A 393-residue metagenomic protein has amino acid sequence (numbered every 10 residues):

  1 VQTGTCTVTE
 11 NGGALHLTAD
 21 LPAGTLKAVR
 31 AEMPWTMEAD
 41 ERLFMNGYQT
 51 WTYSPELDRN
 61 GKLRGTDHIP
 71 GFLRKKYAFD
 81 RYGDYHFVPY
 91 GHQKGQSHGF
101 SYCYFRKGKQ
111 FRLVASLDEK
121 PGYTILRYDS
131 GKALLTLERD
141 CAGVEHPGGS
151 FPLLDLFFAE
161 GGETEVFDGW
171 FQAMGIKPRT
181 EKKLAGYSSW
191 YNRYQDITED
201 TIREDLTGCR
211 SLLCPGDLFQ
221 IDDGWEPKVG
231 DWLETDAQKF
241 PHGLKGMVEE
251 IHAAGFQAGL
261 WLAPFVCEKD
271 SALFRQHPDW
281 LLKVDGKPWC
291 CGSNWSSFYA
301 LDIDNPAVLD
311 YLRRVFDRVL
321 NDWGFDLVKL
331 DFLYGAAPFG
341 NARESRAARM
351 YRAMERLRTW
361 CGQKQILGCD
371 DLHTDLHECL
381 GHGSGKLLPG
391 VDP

Functional and structural regions predicted by a protein language model:
V1-D217, E250: Carbohydrate-recognition beta-sandwich/jelly-roll modules in extracellular/periplasmic carbohydrate-active proteins
P215-P393: Aromatic- and carboxylate-enriched substrate-binding clefts and catalytic-loop regions of carbohydrate-active enzymes
